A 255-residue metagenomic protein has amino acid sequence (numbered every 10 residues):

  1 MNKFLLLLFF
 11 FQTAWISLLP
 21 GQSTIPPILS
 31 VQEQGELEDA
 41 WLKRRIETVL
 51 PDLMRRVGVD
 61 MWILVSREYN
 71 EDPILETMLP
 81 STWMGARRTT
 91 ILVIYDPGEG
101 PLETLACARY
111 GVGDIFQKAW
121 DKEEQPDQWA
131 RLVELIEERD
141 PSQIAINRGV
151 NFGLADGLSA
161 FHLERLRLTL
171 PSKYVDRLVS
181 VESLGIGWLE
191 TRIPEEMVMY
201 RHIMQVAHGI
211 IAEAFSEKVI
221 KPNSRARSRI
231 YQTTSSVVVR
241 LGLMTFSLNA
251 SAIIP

Functional and structural regions predicted by a protein language model:
L5-S17: Bacterial N-terminal signal peptides
L8, V93, S247-N249: Residues in well-ordered beta-strands of folded domains
L18-E217, K221-R229, T233: A composition/biophysics-driven feature that prefers long, compositionally simple stretches
T233-P255: Acidic, glycine-rich loop-and-beta core segments that form the ion-binding/anion-interacting portion of active sites
